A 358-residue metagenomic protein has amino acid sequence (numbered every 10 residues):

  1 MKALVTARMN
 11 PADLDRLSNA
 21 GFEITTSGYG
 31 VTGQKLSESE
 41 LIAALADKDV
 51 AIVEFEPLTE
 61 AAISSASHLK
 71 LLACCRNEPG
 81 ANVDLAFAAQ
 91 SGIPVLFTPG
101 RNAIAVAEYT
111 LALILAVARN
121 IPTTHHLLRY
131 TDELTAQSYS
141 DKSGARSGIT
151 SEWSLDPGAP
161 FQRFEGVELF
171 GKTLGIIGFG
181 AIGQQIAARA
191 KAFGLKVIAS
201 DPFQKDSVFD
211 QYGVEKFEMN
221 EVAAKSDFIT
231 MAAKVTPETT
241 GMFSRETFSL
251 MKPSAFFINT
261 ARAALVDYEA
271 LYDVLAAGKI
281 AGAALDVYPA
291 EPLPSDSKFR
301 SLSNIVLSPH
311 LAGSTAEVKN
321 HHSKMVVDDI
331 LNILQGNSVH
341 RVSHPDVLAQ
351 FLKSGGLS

Functional and structural regions predicted by a protein language model:
M1-V50, G194, I198, L334 (+1 more regions): N-terminal glycine-/charge-rich "phosphate-binding" loop or analogous flexible N-terminal tail
T6, E54, C74-C75, A232-V235 (+1 more regions): Short, well-ordered coil/turn residues at beta-beta hairpins and beta-strand->alpha-helix junctions within
D49-G148: Phosphate/diphosphate ligand-binding glycine-rich loop within oxidoreductases
D49-V50, L71, F228, F256 (+2 more regions): Short, Asp-centered acidic motifs that coordinate Mg2+ and/or phosphate in catalytic or ligand-binding sites
T59-S64, L195-I198, P202-K298: Rossmann-like adenosine-cofactor binding region
A107-H126, A188-L195, M325-N337: Oxidoreductase and adenylate-handling cofactor-binding alpha/beta cores
T124-Q185: Glycine-rich NAD(P)-binding loop of Rossmann-like domains
R245, S254-S358: Rossmann-like dinucleotide-binding domain for NAD(H)/NADP(H)
